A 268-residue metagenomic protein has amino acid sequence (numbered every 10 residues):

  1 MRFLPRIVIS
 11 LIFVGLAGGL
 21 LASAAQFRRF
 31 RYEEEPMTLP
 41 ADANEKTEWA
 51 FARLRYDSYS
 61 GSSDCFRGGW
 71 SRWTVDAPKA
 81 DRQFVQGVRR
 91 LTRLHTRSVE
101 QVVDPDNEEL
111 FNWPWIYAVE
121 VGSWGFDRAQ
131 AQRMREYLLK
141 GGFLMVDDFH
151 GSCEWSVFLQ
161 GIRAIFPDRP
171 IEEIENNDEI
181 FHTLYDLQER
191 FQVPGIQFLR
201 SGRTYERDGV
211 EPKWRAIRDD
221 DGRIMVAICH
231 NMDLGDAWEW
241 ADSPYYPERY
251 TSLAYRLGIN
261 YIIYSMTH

Functional and structural regions predicted by a protein language model:
M1-R6: Positively charged n-region of N-terminal signal peptides that target proteins for export
I7-G19: Bacterial N-terminal signal peptides
L21-W115, V119-G122, D233-D236, W240-H268: Aromatic-Pro/Gly-enriched surface loop or interdomain linker that acts as a lid/target-recognition segment
R29-E35, K46, Y59, S63 (+4 more regions): An acidic, glycine-rich "communication" segment
F51, L110-W155: Short alpha-beta junction capping motif
A80, F84, Q130-R133, E154-I162 (+1 more regions): Stable alpha-helical elements in mature extracytoplasmic
T92, G142, I165-R169, S265: A generic secondary-structure signal for well-formed alpha-helical elements
L94-D104, V146-F149, R169-N177: Surface-exposed patches in mature extracellular/periplasmic domains of secreted proteins
